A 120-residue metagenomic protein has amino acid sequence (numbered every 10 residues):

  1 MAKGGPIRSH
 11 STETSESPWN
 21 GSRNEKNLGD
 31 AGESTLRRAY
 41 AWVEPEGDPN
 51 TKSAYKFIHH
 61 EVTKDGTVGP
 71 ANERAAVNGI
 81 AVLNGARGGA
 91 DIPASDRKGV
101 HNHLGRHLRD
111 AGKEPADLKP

Functional and structural regions predicted by a protein language model:
M1-P120: Extended terminal accessory/targeting regions
